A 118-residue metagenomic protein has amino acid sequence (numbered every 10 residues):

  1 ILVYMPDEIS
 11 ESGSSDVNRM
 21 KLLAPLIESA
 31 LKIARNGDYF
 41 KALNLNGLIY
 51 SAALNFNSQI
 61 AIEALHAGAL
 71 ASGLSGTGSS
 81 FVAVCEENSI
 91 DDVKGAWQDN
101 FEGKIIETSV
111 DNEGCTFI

Functional and structural regions predicted by a protein language model:
I1-F56, I62: Acyltransferase
R35-I118: Glycine-rich, charge-dense phosphate/pyrophosphate-binding loop(s) and the adjacent flexible "lid"/catalytic subdomain
